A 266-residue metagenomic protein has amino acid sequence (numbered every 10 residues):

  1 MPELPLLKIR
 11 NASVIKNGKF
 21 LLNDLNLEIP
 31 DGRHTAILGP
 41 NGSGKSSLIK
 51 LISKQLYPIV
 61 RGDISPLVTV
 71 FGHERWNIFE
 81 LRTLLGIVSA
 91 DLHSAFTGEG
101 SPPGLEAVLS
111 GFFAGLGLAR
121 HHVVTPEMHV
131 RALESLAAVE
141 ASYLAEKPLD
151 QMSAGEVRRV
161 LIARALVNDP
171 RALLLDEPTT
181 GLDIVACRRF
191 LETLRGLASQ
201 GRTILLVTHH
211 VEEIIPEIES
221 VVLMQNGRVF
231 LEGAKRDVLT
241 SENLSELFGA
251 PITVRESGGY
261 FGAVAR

Functional and structural regions predicted by a protein language model:
L109, F113, V123-L144: Conserved ABC ATPase "signature" region
H122-V123, P148-M152, E156: Conserved ABC ATPase signature
D169: Conserved catalytic motifs of ABC-family nucleotide-binding domains
L173-E177: Catalytic Walker B motif of ABC-type/P-loop ATPase nucleotide-binding domains
T208-H209: H-loop/switch region of ABC-family ATPase nucleotide-binding domains
V221-A234: H-loop (His-switch) and adjacent beta-strand-loop-beta switch element of ABC-type ATPase nucleotide-binding domains
S245-R266: ABC ATPase nucleotide-binding domains
